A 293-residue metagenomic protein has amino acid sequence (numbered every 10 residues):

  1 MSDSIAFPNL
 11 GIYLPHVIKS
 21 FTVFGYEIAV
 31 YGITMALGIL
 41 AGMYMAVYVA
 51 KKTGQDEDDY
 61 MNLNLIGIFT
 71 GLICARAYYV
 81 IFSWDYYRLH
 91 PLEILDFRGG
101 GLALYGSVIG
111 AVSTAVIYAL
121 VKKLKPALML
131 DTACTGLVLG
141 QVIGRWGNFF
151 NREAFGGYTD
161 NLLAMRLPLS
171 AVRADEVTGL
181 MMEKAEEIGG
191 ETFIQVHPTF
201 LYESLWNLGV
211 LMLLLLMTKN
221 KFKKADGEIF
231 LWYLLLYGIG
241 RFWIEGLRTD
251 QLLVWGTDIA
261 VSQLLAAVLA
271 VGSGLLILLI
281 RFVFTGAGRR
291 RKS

Functional and structural regions predicted by a protein language model:
M1-S293: A feature for loop-to-transmembrane-helix boundaries and adjacent hydrophobic helices in multi-pass integral membrane
